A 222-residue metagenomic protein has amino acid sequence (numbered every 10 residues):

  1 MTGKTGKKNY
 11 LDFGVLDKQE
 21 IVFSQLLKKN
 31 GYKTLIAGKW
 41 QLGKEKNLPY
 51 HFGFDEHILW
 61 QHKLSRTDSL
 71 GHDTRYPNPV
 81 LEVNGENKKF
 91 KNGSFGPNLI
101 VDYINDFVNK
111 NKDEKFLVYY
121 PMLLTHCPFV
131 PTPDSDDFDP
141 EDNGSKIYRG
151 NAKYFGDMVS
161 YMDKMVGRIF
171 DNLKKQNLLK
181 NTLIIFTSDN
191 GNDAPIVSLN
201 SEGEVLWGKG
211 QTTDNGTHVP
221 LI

Functional and structural regions predicted by a protein language model:
M1-I222: Formylglycine-dependent sulfatase
